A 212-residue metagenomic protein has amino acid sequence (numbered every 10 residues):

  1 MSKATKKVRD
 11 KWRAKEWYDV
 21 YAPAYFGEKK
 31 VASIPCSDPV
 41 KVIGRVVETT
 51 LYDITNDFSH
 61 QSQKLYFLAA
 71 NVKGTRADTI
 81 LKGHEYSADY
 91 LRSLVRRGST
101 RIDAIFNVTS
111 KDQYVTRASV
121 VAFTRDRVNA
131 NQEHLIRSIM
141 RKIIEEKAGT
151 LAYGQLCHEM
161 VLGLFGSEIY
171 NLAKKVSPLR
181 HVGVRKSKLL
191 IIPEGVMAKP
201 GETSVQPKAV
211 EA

Functional and structural regions predicted by a protein language model:
M1-K15, G195-A212: Intrinsically disordered, compositionally biased charged tails
S2-V128: Hydrophobic-cavity lipid-handling domains and compact docking modules
L81-Y86, H134-S138, K199-S204: Short intrinsically disordered coil segments
Y86-L91, N129, A152, L190-P193 (+1 more regions): General structural signal for secondary-structure boundaries
T109, R141-A152, V161-G166, Y170-P178: Signal for well-folded cores of large energy- and translation-related assemblies
T109-Y153, G201: Short acidic, glycine/tyrosine-flanked loop/strand segments centered on an H-E-D-like triad
H158-L162, S167-Y170, V182-A198: Short, highly charged C-terminal tails/helix-capping segments
